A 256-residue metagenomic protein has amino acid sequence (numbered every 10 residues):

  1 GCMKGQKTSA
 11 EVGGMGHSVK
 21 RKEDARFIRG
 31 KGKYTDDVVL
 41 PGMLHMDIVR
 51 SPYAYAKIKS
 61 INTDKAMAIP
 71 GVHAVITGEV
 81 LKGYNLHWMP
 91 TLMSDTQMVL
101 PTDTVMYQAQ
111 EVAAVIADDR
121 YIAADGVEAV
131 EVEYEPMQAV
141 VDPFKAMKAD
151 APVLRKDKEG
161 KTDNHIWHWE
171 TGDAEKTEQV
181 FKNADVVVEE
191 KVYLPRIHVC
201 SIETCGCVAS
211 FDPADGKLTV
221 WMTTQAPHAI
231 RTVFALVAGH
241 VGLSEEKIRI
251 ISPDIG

Functional and structural regions predicted by a protein language model:
G1-T162, V187-E190: Flexible, low-hydrophobicity surface segments
P41, L243-K247: ATP-dependent carbohydrate kinase catalytic cores
H45, M106-Y107, S210-T219, I255-G256: Short, surface-exposed connector motifs at secondary-structure boundaries
V75, D173-E175: Predominantly extracellular/luminal regions of secreted and cell-surface proteins, especially disulfide-bonded
G78, E246-D254: Beta-strand segments within the central parallel beta-sheet cores of soluble alpha/beta enzyme folds
R155-D163, W167-T171, T204: Surface-exposed intrinsically disordered loops and tails
K176-H240: Conserved beta-alpha junction segments in alpha/beta enzyme cores
